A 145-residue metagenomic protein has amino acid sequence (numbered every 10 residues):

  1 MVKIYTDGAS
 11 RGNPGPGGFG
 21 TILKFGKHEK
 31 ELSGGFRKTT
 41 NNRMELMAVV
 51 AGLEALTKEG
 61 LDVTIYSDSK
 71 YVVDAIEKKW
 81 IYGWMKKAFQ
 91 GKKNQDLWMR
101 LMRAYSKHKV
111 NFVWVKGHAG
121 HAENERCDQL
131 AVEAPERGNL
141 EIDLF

Functional and structural regions predicted by a protein language model:
M1-M47, L53-L61, Q129, E133 (+1 more regions): RNase H-like nuclease fold core
T6-N13, V50-R126, L130, P135: RNase H catalytic domain
